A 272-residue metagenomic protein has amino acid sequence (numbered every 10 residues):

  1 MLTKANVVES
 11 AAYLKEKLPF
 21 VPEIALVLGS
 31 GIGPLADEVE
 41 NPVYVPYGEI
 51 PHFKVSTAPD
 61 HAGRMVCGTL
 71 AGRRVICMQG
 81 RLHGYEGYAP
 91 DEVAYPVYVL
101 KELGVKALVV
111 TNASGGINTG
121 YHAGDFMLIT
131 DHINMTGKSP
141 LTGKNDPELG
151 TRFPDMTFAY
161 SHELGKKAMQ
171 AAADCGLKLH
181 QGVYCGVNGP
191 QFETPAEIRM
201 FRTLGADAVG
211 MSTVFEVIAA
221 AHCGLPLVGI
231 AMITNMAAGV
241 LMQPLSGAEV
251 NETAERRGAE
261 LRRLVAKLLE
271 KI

Functional and structural regions predicted by a protein language model:
M1-M156: Metabolite-binding pocket within alpha/beta catalytic cores that recognizes anionic/polar moieties
Y13, K17, E163, K167-K178 (+1 more regions): Generic non-transmembrane alpha-helical segments
L100-G104, R202, A221: Non-catalytic positions within long, well-ordered alpha-helices that form the structural scaffold/packing of enzyme
K106-A107, D207, P226: Short acidic/polar active-site loop segments enriched in Thr and Asp
G165, Q170-D207: Active-site/ligand-binding-proximal alpha/beta "capping" segment
M211-E249: Zn-dependent metallopeptidase/amidohydrolase metal-coordination segment
A238-I272: His/Asp/Glu-rich mid-to-C-terminal helical/loop segments that flank catalytic regions of hydrolases
